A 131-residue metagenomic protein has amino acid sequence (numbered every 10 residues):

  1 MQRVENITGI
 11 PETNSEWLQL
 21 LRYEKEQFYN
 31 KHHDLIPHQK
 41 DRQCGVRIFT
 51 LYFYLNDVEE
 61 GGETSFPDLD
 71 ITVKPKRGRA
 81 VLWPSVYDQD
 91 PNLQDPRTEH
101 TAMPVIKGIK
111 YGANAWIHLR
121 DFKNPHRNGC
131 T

Functional and structural regions predicted by a protein language model:
M1-L82, V86-T131: Fe(II)/2-oxoglutarate oxygenase catalytic core
